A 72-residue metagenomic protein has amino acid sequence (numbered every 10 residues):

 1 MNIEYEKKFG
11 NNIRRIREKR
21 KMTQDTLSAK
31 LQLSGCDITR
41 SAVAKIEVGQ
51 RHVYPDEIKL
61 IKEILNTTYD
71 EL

Functional and structural regions predicted by a protein language model:
M1-R20: A short, Lys/Arg-rich alpha-helix, primarily the initiator
N12-E18, I38-I46, E71: Secondary-structure boundary/capping motif
I13, Q24, R40, P55-I58: Helix-turn-helix DNA-binding elements, focusing on the entry/boundary residues of the two helices that contact DNA
E18, A29, E63: Alpha-helical residues within the helix-turn-helix
K21-K45: Short alpha-helical DNA-recognition segment
Q50-E71: DNA major-groove recognition helix of helix-turn-helix/homeodomain DNA-binding modules
